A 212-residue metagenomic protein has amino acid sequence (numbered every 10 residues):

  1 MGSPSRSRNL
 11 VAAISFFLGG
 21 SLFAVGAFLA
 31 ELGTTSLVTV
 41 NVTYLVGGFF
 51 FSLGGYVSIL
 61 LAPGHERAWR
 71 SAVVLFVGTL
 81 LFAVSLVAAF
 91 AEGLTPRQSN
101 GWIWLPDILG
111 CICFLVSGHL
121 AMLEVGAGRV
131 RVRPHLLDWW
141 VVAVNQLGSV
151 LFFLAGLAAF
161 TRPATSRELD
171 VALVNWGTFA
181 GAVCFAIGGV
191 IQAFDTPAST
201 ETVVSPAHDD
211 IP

Functional and structural regions predicted by a protein language model:
M1-P212: Polytopic alpha-helical membrane-helix bundles and their juxtamembrane interface segments in multi-pass membrane
